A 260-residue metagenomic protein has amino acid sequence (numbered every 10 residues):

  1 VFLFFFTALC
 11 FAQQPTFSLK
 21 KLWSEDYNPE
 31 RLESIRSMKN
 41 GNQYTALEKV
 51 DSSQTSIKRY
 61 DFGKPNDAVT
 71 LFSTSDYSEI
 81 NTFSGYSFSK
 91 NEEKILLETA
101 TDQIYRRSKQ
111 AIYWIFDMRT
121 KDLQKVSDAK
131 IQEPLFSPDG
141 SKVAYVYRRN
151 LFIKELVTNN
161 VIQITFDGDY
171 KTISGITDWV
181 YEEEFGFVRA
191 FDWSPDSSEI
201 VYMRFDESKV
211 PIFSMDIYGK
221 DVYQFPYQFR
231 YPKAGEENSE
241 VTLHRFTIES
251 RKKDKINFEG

Functional and structural regions predicted by a protein language model:
V1-T16: Bacterial Sec-dependent N-terminal signal peptides
A12-G260: Beta-propeller folds
